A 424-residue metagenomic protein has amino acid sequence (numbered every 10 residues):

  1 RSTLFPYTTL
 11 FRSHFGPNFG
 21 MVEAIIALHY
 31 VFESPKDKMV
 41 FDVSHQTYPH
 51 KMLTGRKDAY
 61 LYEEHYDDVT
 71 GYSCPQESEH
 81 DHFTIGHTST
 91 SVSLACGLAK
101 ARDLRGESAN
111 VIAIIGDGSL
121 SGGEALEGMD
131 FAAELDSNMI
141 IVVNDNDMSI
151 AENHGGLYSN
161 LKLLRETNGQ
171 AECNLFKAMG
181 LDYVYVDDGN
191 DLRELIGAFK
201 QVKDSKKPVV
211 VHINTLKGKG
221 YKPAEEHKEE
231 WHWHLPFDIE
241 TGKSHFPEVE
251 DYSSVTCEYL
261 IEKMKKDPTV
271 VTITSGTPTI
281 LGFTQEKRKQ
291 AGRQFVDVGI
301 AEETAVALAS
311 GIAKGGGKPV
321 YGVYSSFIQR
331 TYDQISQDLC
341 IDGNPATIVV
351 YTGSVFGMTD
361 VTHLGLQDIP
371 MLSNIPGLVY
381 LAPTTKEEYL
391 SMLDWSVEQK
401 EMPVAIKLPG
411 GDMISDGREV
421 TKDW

Functional and structural regions predicted by a protein language model:
S2-L10: Short, small-residue-biased leader/transition segments that mark boundaries at the very start of proteins
S13-M21, V40-H45, S73-V92, I115-S119 (+6 more regions): Active-site nucleophile and cofactor-binding loops and adjacent substrate-binding regions of central metabolic enzymes
H14-L135, V270, T284-Q285: Cofactor-binding active-site loop characterized by glycine-rich and histidine/acidic residues
K38, Y221-Q329, Q334-N344, K422-W424: Non-catalytic terminal/interface segments that mediate subunit docking, oligomerization, and allosteric communication
G55-L61, A101-D103, A125-N138, Y158-L161 (+4 more regions): A glycine- and small-aliphatic-rich helix-loop capping segment at beta-alpha/alpha-beta transitions that lines
K57-S73, A133-A151, C340-G353: A glycine-rich helix N-cap at a beta->alpha junction
D81-D238, K243-V249, S254, E258 (+1 more regions): Glycine-rich ThDP/TPP pyrophosphate-binding loop and its adjacent helix/strand module within ThDP-dependent enzymes
V298, E302-V320, Y324, Q329-W424: C-terminal structured domain segments across diverse proteins
